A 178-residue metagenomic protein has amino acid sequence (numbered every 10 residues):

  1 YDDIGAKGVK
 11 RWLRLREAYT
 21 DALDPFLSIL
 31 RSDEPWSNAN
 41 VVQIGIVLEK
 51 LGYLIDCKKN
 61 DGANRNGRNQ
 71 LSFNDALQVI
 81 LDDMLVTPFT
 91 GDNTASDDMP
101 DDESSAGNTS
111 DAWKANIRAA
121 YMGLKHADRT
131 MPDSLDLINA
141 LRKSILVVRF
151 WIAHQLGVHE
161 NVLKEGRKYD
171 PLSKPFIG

Functional and structural regions predicted by a protein language model:
Y1-G178: Amphipathic, oligomerization/interface secondary-structure segments
